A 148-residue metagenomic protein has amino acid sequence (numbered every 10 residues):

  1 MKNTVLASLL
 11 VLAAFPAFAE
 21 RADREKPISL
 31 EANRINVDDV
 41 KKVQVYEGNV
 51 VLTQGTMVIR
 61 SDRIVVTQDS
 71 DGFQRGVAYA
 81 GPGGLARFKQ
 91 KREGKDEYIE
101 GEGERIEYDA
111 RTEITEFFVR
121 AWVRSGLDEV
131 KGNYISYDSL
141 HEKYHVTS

Functional and structural regions predicted by a protein language model:
M1-S148: Mature-chain termini and adjacent capping regions
